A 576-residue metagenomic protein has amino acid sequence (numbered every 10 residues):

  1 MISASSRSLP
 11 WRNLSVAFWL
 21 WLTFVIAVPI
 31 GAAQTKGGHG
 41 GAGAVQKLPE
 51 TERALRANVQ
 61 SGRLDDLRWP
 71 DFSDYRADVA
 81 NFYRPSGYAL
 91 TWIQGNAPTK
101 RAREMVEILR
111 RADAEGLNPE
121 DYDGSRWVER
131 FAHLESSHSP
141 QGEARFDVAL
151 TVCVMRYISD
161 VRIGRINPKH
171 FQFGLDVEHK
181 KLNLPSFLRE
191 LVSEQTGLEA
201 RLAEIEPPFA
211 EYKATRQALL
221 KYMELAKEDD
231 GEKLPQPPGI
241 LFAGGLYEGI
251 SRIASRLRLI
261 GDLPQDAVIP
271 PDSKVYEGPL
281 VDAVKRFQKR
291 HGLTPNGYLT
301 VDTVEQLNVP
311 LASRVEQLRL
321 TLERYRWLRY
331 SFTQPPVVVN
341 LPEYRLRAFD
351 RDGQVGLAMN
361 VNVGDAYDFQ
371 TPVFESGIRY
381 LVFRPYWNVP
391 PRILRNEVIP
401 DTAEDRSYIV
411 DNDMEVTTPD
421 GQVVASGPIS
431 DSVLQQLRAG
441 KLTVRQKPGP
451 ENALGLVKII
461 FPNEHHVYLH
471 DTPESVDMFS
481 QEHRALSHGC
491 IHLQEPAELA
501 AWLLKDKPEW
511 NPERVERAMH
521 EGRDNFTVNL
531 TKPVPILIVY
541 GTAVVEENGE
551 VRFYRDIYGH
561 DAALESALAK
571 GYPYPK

Functional and structural regions predicted by a protein language model:
M1, A32-H133, S137: Zn2+-dependent metallopeptidase catalytic domains
M1, L20, V284: Conserved S/T- and glycine-rich ATP-binding loop of Class I adenylate-forming
M1-R12: N-terminal secretory signal peptides that target proteins for export/translocation
A4, V25-V28, A32: Serine/threonine-rich, low-complexity intrinsically disordered segments
S15-A27: Bacterial N-terminal signal peptides
A32-D78, F82-R84, V148, V152-R156 (+2 more regions): Well-ordered beta-sheet/strand-loop patches within structured domains
A102-D113, L150, Y157-I158, T215-A218: Short, Φ-rich (hydrophobic/aromatic) sequence segments
E115-H179: Mature extracellular/secreted ectodomains of secretory-pathway proteins
